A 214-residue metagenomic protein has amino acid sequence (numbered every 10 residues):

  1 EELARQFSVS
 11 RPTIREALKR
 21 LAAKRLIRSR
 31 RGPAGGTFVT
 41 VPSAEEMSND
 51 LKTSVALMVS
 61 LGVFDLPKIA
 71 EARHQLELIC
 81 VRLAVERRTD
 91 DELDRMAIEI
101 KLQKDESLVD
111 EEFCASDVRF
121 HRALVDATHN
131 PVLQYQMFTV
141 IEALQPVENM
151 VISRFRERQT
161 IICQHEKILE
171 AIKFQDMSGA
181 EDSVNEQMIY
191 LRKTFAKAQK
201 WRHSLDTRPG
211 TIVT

Functional and structural regions predicted by a protein language model:
E1-A72, K200, S204-L205, P209-T214: Short linear motifs at protein or domain termini
S60, A72-D91, E99-D105, A115-F155 (+1 more regions): Hydrophobic, amphipathic alpha-helical faces that serve as interaction scaffolds
V63, H74, D94-A97, Q159-C163: Amphipathic alpha-helical repeat elements characteristic of tetratricopeptide repeat
E86, E106-V109, K173-F174: Alpha-helix C-terminal capping/termination sites
E92-R95, G179: Alpha-helical positions within canonical tetratricopeptide repeat
I100-K104, F138-T214: C-terminal all-alpha effector/ligand-binding and dimerization domain of prokaryotic HTH-type transcriptional repressors
